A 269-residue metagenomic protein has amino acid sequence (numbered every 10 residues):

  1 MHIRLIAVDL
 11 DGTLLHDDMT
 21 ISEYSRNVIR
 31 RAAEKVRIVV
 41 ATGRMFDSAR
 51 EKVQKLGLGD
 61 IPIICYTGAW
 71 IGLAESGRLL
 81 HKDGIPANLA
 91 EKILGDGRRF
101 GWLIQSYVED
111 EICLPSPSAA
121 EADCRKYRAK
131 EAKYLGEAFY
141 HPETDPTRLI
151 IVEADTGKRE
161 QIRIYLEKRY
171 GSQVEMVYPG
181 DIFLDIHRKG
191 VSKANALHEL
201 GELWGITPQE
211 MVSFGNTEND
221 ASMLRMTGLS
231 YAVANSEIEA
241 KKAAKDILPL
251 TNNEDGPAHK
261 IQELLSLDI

Functional and structural regions predicted by a protein language model:
M1-L5, I21, D185-I269: Mg2+-dependent phosphoryl-transfer enzymes with acidic/Ser/Thr/Gly-rich catalytic loops
H2-D17: Asp-based phosphoryl-transfer active-site loop
G12, A32, T42, T67 (+4 more regions): Residue-level signal for inorganic ion chemistry
D17-D18, A49-E51, A74-E75, S116 (+4 more regions): Short glycine-/acidic-enriched loop or helix-start segments at secondary-structure transitions that form or flank
T20-E121: Active-site phosphate-binding/coordination module
L56-G59, T67, Y170-S172, M226-T227 (+1 more regions): Short, structured coil segments at secondary-structure junctions
D96, F100-F214, E218-M223, N235: Conserved acidic, metal-coordinating active-site core of Asp-based, Mg2+-dependent phosphoryl-transfer enzymes
